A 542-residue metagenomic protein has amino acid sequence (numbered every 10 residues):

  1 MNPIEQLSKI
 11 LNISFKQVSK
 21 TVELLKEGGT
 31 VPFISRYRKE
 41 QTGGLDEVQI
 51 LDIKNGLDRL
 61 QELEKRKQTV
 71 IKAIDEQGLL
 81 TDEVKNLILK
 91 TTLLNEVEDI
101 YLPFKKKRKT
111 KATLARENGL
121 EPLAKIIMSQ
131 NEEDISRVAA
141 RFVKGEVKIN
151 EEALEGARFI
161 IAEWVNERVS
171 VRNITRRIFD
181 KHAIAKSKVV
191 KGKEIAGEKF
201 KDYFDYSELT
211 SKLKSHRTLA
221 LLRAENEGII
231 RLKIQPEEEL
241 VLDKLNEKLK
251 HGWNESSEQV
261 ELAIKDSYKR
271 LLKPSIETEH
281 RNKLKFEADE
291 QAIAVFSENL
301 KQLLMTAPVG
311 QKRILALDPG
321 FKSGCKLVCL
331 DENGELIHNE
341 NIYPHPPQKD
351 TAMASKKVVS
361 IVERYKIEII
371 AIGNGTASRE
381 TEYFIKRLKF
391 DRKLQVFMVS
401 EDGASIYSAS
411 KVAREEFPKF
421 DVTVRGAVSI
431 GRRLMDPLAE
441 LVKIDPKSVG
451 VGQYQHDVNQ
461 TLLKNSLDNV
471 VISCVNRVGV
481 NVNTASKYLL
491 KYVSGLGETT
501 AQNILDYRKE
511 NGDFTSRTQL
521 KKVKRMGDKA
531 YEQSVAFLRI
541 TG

Functional and structural regions predicted by a protein language model:
M1-S19, K26: Generic start-of-chain signal for non-secretory N-termini
P3, N55, E62-L79, L89 (+4 more regions): Long, highly charged, low-complexity intrinsically disordered interaction regions that mediate electrostatic DNA/RNA
L24, Y37, A73, W164 (+14 more regions): Generic, well-ordered alpha-helical scaffold segments in large soluble proteins
G29-Y37: Short, charged amphipathic recognition helices of the HTH superfamily and cognate SANT/SANTA-like modules
I34, G119, D318, I370 (+2 more regions): Residue-level signature of catalytic and energy-coupling elements of molecular machines, predominantly ATP/GTP-dependent
Q49-D52, R59, L63-A73, Q77-A316 (+2 more regions): Duplex nucleic acid-engaging cores and interfaces of nucleic-acid transaction enzymes
R313-L330, A354, V358, S486 (+3 more regions): Extended, hydrophobic alpha-helical segments in both membrane/secreted and soluble proteins
